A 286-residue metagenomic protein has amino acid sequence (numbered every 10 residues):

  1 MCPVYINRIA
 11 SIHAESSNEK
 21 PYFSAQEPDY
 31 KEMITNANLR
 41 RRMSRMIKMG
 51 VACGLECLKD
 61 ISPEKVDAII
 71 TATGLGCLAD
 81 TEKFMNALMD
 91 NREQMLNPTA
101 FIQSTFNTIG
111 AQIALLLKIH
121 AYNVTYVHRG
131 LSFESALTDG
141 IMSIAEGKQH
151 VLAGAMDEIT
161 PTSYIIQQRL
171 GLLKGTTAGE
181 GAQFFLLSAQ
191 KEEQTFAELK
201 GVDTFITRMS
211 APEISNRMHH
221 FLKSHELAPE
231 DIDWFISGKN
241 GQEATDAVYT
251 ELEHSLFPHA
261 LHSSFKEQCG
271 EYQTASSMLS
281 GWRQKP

Functional and structural regions predicted by a protein language model:
M1-E134, M142-H150, M156-P286: Conserved "HGTGT" condensation-loop signature of ketosynthase/thiolase-family condensing enzymes that catalyze
D139: Internal active-site segments that recognize and position negatively charged phosphoryl groups and nucleotide moieties
